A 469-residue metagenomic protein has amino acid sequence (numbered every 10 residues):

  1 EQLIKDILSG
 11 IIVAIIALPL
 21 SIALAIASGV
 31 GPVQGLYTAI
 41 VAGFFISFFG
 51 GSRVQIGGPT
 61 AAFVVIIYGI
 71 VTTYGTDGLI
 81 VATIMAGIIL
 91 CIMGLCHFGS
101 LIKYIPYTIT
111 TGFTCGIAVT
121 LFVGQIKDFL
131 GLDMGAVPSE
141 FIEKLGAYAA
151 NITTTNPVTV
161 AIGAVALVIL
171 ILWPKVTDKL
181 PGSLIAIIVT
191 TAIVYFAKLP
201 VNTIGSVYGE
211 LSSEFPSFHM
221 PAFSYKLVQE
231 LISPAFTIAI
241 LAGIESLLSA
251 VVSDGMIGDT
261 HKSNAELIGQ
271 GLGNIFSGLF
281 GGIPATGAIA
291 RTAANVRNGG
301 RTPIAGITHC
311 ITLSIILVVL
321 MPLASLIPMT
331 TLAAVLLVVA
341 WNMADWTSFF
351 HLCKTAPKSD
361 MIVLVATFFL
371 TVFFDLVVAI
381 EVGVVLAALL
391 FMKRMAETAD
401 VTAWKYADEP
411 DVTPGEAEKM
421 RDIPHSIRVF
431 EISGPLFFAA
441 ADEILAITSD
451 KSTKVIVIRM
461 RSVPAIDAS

Functional and structural regions predicted by a protein language model:
E1-D408: Transmembrane helical cores of multi-pass ion-transport proteins
A403-Y406, D411-S469: Structured cytosolic domains appended to multi-pass membrane proteins
